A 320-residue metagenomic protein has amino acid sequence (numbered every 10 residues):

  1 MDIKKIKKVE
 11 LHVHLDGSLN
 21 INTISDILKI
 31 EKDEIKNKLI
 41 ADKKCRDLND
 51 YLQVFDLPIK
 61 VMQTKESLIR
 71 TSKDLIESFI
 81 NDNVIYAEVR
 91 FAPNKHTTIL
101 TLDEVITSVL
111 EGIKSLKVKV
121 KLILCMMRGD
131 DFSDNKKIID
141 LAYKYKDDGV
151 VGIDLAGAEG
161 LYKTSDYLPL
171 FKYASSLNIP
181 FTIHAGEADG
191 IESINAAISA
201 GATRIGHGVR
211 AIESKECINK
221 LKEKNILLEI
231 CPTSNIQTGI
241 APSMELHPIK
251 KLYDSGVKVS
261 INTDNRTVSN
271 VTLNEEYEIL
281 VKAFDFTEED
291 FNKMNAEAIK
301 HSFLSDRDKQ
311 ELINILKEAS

Functional and structural regions predicted by a protein language model:
M1-I179, A188-S193, S199, T203-R204 (+2 more regions): Metal-cofactor-binding active-site regions of metalloenzymes
F181-I183: Conserved hydrophobic beta-strand within the GNAT/NAT acetyltransferase core sheet that lines the active-site cleft
